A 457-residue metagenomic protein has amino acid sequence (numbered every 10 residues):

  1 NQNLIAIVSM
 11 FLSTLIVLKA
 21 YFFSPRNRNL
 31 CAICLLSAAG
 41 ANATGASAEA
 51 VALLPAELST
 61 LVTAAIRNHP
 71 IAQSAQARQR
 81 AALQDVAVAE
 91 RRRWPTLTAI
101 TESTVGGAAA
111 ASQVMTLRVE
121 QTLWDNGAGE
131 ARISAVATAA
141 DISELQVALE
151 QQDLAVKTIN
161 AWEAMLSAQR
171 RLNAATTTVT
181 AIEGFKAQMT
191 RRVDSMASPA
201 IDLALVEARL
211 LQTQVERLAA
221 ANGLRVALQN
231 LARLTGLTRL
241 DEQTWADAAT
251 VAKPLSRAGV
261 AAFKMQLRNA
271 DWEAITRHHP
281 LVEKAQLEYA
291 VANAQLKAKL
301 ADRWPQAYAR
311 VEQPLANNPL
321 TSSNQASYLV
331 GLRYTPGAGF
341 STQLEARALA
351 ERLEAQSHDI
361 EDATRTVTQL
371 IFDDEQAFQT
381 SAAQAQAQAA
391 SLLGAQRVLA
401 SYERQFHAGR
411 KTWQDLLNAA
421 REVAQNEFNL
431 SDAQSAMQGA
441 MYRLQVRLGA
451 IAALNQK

Functional and structural regions predicted by a protein language model:
Q2, A6, E150-A274, H278 (+5 more regions): Periplasmic alpha-helical coiled-coil/stalk elements that build and connect Gram-negative outer-membrane
L12-C31: Bacterial N-terminal signal peptides that target proteins for export
C31-G40: Bacterial N-terminal signal peptides
G45-T98, L123, A197-A200, T238-Q295 (+4 more regions): Bacterial Sec-pathway N-terminal export signals of envelope proteins
A50, R239-D241, N429-K457: Acidic, low-complexity, intrinsically disordered peripheral segments
E57, T96-E150, E283-A363: Small/polar-residue-enriched beta-strand and adjacent coil segments characteristic of outer-membrane beta-barrel
S74-A89, E150-T177, G184-A187, R191 (+4 more regions): Amphipathic alpha-helical coiled-coil segments
